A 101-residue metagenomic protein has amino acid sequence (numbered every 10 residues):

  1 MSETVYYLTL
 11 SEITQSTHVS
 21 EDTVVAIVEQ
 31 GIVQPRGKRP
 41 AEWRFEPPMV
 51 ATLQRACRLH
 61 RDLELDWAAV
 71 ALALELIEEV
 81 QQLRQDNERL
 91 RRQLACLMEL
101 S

Functional and structural regions predicted by a protein language model:
S2-Y6, S11, Q15, V25 (+3 more regions): Arg/Lys-rich, alpha-helical DNA-contact motif
